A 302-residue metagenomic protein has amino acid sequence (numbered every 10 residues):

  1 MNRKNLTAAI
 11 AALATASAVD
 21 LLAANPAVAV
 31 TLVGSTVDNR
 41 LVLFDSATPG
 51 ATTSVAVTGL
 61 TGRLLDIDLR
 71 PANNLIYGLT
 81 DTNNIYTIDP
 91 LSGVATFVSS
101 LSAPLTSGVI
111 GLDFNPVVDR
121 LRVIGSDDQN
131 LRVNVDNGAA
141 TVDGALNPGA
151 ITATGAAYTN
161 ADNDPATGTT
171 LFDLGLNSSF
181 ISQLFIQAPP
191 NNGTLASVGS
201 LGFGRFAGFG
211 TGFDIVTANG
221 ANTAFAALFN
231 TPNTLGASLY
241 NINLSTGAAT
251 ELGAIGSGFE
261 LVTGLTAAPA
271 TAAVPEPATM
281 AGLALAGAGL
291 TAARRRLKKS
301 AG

Functional and structural regions predicted by a protein language model:
T31-S35, L75-G78, R120-V123, P165 (+2 more regions): Conserved beta-propeller blade signature
R40-L43, N84-T87, Q129-R132, S179-Q187 (+1 more regions): Structural motif
S46-P49, D89-S92, V135-G138, P189-N191 (+1 more regions): Short loop/turn segments that connect beta-strands within beta-propeller blades
A51-G59, V94-A103, A140-N147, T194-G204 (+1 more regions): A short beta-strand motif characteristic of beta-propeller blades
G62-D68, P104-F114, G149-A161, F206-I215 (+1 more regions): Repeated scaffold domains used in trafficking and secretory/extracellular systems, primarily beta-propellers
R70-N73, P116-V117, N160-T167, T217-G220: Residue-level detector of Asp-centered blade-edge/turn motifs that repeat once per structural unit in beta-propeller
P275-A293: A short, hydrophobic C-terminal helix/tail in secreted or cell-surface proteins
T291-G302: C-terminal membrane-anchoring or membrane-association module
